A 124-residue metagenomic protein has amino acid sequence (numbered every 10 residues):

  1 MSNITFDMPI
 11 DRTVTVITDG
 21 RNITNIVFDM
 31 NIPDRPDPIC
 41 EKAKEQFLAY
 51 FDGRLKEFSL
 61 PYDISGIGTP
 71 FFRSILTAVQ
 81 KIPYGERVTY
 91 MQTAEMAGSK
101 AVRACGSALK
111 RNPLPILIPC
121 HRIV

Functional and structural regions predicted by a protein language model:
M1-K100: Basic nucleic-acid-binding alpha-helical/helix-turn surface characteristic of O6-alkylguanine DNA
V102-V124: Short glycine/serine-rich loop segments
